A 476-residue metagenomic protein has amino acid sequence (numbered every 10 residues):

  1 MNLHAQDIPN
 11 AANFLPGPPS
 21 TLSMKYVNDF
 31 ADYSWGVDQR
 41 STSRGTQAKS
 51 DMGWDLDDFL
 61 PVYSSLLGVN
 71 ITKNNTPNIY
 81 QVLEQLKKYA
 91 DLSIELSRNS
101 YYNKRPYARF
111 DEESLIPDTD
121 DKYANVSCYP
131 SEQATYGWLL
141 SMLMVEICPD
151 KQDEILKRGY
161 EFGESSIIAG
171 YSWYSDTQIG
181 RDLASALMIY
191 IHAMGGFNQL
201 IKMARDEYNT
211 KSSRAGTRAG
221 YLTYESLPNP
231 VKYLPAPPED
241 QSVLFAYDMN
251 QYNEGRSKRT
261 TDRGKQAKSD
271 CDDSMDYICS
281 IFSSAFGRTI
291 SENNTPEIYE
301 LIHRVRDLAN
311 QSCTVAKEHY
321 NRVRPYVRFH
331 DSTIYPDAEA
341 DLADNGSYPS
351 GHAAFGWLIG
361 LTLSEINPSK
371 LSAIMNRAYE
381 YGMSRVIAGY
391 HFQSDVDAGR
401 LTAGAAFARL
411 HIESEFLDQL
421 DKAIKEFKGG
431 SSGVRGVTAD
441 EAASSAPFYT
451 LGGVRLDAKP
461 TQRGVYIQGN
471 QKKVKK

Functional and structural regions predicted by a protein language model:
L3-S172, D182, Y190-L200, D206-A388 (+3 more regions): Hydrophobic alpha-helical bundle signature of multipass membrane enzymes
G430-G452: Residue-level detector of functionally pivotal "anchor" positions at catalytic/ligand-binding pockets or at interdomain
P460-Q462: Surface-exposed, short loops/turns at beta-strand junctions within beta-sandwich domains
V465-K476: C-terminal tail/sorting-segment detector
